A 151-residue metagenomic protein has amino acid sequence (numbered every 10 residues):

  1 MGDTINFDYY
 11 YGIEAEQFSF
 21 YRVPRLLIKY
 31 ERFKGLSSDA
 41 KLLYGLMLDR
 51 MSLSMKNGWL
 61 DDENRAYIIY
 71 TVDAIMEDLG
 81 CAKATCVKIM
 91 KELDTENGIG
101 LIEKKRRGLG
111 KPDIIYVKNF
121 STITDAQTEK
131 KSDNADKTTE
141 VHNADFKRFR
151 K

Functional and structural regions predicted by a protein language model:
M1-K29: An N-terminal low-complexity regulatory-tail signal and nearby short nucleic-acid-interaction modules
G12, F33, S38, R50-Y116: Winged helix-turn-helix DNA-binding recognition segment
Q17-F20, L36, N143-D145: Coiled-coil-like amphipathic alpha-helices with heptad-repeat character
I28, L109-K111, T122-T124: Generic "edge-of-domain/loop-turn" microfeature
A40-L43, M47: Short alpha-helical "packing" element that flanks the helix-turn-helix/winged-helix DNA-binding module
N119-K151: Charged low-complexity intrinsically disordered patches
